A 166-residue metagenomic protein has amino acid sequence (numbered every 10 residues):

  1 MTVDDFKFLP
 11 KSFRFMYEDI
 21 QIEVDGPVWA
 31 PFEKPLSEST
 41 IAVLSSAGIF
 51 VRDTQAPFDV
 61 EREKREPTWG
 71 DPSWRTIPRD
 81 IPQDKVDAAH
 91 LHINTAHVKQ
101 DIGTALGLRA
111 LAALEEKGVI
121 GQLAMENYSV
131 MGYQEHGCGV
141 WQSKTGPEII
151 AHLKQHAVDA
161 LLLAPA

Functional and structural regions predicted by a protein language model:
M1-A166: An N-terminal assembly and electron-transfer interface module characteristic of large anaerobic redox and radical
